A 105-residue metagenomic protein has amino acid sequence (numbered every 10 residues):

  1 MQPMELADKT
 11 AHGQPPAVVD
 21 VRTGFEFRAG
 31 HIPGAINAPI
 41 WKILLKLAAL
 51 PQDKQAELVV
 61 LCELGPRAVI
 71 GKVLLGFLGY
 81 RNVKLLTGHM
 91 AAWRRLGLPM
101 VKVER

Functional and structural regions predicted by a protein language model:
M1-A17, G24-E57, E63-R105: Rhodanese-like catalytic fold shared by cysteine-dependent sulfurtransferases and DSP/PTP-type phosphatases
